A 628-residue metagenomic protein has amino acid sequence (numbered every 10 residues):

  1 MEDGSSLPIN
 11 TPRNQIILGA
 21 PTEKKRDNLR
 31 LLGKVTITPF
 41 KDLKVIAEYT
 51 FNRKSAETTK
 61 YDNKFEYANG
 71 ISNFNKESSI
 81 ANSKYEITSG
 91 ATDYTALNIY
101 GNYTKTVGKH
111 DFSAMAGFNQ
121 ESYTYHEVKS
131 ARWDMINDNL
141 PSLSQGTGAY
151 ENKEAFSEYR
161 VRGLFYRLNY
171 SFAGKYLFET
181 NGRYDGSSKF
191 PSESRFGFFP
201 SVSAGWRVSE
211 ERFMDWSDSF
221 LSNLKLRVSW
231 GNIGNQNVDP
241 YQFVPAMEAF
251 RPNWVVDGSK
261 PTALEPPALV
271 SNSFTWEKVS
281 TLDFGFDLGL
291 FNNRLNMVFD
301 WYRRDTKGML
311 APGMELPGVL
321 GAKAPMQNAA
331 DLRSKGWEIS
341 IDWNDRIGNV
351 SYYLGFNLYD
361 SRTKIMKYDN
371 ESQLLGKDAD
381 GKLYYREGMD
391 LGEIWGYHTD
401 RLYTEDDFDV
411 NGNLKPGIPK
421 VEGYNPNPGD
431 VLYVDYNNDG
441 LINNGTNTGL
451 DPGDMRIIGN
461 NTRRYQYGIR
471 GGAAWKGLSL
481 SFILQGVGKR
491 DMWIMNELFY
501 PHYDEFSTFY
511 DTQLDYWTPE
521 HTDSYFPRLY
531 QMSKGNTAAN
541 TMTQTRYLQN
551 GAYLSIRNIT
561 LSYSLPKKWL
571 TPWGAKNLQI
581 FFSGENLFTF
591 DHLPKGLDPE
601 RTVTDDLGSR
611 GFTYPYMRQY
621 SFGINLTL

Functional and structural regions predicted by a protein language model:
D3-D62, N73-G392, A539, T543-L628: Extracellular/periplasmic, surface-exposed regions of secreted and cell-surface proteins
S5, G289, S340, N411 (+8 more regions): Intrinsically disordered, low-complexity regions of eukaryotic proteins
N14, Y67-G70, S187, P426 (+2 more regions): Extracytoplasmic gating/loop element in the C-terminal half of outer-membrane beta-barrel translocons and assembly
I46, F65, S481-I483: A structural signal for short, well-ordered beta-strand segments and their strand-loop junctions that often border
L143, G445-T448, N536-T537: Short, positively charged
Q242, N344-N461, P501, D511 (+1 more regions): Conserved small-residue
E405, I469, L626: Aromatic-residue-lined binding/catalytic grooves and analogous aromatic/hydrophobic interfacial grooves in multimeric
N460-M495: Glycine-rich, aromatic-lined ligand/substrate-binding cores of catalytic and carbohydrate-binding domains
